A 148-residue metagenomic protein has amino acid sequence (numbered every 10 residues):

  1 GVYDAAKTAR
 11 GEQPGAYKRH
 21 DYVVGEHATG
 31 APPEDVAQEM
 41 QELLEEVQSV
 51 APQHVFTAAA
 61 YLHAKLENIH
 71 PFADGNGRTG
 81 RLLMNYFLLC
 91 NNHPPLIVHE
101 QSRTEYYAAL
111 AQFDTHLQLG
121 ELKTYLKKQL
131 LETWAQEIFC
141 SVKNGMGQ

Functional and structural regions predicted by a protein language model:
G1-D74, R78-Q148: FIC/Doc superfamily catalytic core
